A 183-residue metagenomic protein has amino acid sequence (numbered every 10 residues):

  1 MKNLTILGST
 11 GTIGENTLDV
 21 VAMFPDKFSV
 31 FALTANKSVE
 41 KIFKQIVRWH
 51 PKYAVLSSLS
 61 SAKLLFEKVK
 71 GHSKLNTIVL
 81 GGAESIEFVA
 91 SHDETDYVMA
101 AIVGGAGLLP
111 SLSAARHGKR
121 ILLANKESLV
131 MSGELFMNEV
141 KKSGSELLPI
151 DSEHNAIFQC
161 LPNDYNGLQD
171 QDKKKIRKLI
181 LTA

Functional and structural regions predicted by a protein language model:
M1-A54: N-terminal Rossmann-like dinucleotide-binding module
K2, H50-K52, S73-T77, H117-R120 (+1 more regions): A short helix->loop->beta-strand "cap" motif at the edges of active sites that frequently abuts
I6, L56, I78-G82, M99-A100 (+3 more regions): General beta-strand structural signal in soluble alpha/beta enzymes
T10, I46, V98, G118 (+1 more regions): Residue-level signal for inorganic ion chemistry
F31-H72, I78, A83-E87: Glycine-rich nucleotide/cofactor/substrate-binding loop typically near the N-terminus or early in the first domain
G81-S113: Beta-loop-alpha module in the N-terminal Rossmann-like domain of NAD(P)-dependent dehydrogenases, especially those
E94, L108, L112-H117, G133-A183: Rossmann-like NAD(P)H-binding beta-loop-alpha module
A101-I102, A115-V130: ADP-ribose/adenylate-binding Rossmann-like module
